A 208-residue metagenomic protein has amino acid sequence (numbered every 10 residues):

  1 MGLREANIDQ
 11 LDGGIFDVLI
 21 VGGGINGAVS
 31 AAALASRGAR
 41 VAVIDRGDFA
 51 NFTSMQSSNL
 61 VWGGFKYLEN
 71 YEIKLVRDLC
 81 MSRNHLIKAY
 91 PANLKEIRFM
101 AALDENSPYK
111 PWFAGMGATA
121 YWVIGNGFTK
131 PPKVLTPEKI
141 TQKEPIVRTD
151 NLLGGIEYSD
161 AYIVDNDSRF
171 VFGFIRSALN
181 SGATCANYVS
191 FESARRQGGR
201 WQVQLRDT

Functional and structural regions predicted by a protein language model:
M1-V18, A33-R37: Extreme N-terminal leader/targeting segments of oxidoreductases
G22, G38-R40, G182: Glycine-centered short loops/turns at secondary-structure junctions
G22-G24, R46: Glycine-rich Rossmann-fold phosphate-binding loop(s) that bind the pyrophosphate of adenine dinucleotide cofactors
G27-A28: N-terminal Rossmann-fold NAD(P) dinucleotide-binding loop
A31, A35-S36, S177-L179: Gly/Ala-rich phosphate-binding loop of Rossmann-like dinucleotide-binding domains, activating on the conserved
A35-Q56: Glycine-rich FAD pyrophosphate-binding loop
N59-K143: Dinucleotide-binding Rossmann-like beta1-alpha1 core, especially the glycine-rich loop that anchors the ADP
A161-T208: Helical element adjacent to the flavin cofactor pocket in flavoenzyme catalytic cores
